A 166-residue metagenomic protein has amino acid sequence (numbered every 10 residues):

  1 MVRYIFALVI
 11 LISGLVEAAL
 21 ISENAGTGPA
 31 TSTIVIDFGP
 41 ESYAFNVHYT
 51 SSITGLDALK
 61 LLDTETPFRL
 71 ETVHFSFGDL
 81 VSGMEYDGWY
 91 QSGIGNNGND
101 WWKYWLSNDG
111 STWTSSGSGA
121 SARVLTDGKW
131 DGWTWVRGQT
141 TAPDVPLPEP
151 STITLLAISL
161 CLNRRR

Functional and structural regions predicted by a protein language model:
V2-I21, A142-I158: Short, threonine-centered small-residue motifs that mark membrane-proximal processing/anchoring sites and TM-junction
A19-P146: Ubiquitin-like/PB1-type beta-grasp interaction modules and other compact soluble beta-rich domains
C161-R166: C-terminal membrane-anchoring or membrane-association module
